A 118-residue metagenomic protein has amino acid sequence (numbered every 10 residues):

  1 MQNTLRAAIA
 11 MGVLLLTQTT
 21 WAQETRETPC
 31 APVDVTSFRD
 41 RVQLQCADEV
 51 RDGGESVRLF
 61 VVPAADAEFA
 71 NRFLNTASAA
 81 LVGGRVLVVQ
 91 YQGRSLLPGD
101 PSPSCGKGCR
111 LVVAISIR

Functional and structural regions predicted by a protein language model:
M1-I9: Bacterial N-terminal signal peptides that target proteins for export
A8-T17: Bacterial N-terminal signal peptides
Q18-A22: Sec/Tat signal peptide C-region and signal peptidase I cleavage site
Q23-R118: Exposed beta-strand/loop interface patches that mediate assembly or binding
